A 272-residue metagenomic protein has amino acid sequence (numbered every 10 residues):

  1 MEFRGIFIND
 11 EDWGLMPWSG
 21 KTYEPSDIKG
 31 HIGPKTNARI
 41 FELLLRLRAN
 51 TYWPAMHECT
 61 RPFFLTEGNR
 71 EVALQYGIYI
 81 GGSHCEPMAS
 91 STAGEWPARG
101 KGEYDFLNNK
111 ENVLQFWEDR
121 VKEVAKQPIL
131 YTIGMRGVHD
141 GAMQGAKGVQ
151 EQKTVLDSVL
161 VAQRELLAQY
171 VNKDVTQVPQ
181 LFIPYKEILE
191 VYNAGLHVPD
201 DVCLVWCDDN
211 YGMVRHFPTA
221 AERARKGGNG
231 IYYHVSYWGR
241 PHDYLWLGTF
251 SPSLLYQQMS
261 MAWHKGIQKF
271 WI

Functional and structural regions predicted by a protein language model:
M1-G30, K35-A55, G227-G230: An acidic-aromatic substrate-binding cleft motif
M1-P17, L74-T92, V202-G230: Glycine-rich, aromatic-flanked loop segments that form ligand/cofactor-binding clefts across common enzyme folds
F3-G5, L43, N50-Y52, R70-V72 (+6 more regions): Beta-sheet entry/capping signal
L15-D27, A49-A55, R99-E103, V138-Q150 (+1 more regions): Glycine- and acidic
P17-G20, M56, F64-T66, S83-C85 (+4 more regions): Short, solvent-exposed loop/turn and secondary-structure capping segments
K29-G30, P34, A38, E42 (+3 more regions): Trp/Phe/Arg-rich N-terminal binding region typifying the photolyase-homology
L45, N50-W53, T60, G68 (+3 more regions): Structured mid-domain segments that build the active-site/substrate or prosthetic-cofactor binding neighborhood
H57, F64-L65, E71-Q75, R99-K226 (+1 more regions): Gly/Pro-rich turn-and-neighbor structural signature
